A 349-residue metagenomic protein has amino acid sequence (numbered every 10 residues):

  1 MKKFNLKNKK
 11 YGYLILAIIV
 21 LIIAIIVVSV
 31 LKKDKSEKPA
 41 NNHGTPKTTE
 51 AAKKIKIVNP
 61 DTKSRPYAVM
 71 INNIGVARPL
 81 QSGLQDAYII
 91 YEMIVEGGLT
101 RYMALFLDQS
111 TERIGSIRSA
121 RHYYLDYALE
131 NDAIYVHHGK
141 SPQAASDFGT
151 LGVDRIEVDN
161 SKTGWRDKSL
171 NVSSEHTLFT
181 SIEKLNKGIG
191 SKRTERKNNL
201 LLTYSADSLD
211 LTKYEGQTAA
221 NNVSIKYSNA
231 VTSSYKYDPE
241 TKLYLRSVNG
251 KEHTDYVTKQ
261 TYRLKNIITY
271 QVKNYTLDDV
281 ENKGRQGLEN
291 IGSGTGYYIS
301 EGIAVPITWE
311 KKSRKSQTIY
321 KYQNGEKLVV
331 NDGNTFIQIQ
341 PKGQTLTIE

Functional and structural regions predicted by a protein language model:
F4-I19, S29-L31: N-terminal Sec-pathway targeting helices
L21-I25: Alpha-helical transmembrane segments
I26-P39: Hydrophobic single-pass membrane-insertion segments
H43-A87, E96-E349: A surface/extracellular/periplasmic glyco- and lipid-processing/surface-interacting theme
M93: Change "in soluble alpha/beta enzymes" to "in soluble alpha/beta proteins
